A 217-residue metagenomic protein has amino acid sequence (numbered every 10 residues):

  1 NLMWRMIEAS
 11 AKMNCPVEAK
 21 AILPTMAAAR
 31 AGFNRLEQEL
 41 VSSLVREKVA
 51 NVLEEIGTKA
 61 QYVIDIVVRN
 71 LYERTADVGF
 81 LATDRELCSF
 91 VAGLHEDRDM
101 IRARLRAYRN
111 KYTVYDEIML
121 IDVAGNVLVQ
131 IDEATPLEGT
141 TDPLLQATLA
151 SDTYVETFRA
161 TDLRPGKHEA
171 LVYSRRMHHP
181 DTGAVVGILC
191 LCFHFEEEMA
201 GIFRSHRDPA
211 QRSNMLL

Functional and structural regions predicted by a protein language model:
N1-G93, V114, E169: Juxtamembrane extracytoplasmic/periplasmic/luminal helical "stalk" adjacent to the first N-terminal
V49, L94, A134-E138: Alpha-helix initiation/capping motif
I56, S205-H206: RNA recognition motif
V67, Y108-R109: Broad structural signal for hydrophobic residues in well-ordered alpha-helices, predominantly aliphatic
T83, I118-G125, N214-L217: Short hydrophobic alpha-helical segments used for membrane anchoring or interfacial signaling
R102, R109-S205: Extracytoplasmic/periplasmic ligand-binding sensor regions of membrane-associated signaling proteins
R207-R212: Short coil-to-beta strand junction motifs in C2/discoidin
